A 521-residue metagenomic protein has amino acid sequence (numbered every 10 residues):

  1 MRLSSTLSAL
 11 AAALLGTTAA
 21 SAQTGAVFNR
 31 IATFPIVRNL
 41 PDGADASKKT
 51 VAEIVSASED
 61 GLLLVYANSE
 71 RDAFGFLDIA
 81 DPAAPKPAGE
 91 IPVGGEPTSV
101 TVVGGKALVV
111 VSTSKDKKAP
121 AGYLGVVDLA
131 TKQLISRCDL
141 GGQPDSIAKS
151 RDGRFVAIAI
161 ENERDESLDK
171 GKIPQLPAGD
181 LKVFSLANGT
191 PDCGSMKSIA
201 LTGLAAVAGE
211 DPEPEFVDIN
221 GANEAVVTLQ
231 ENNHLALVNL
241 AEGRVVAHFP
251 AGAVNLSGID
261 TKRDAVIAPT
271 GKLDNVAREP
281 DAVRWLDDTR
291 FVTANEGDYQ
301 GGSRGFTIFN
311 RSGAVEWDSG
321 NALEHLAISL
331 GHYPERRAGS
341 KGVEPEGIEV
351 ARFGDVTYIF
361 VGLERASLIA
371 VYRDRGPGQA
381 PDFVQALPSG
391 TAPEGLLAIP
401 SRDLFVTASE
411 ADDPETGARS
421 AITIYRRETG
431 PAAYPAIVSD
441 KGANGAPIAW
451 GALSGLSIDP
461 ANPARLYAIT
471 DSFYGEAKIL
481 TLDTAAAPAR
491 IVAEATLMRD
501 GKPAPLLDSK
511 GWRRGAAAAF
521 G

Functional and structural regions predicted by a protein language model:
M1-A22: Gram-negative bacterial Sec-dependent N-terminal signal peptides
Q23-G521: Sequence/structural signature of beta-propeller domains
